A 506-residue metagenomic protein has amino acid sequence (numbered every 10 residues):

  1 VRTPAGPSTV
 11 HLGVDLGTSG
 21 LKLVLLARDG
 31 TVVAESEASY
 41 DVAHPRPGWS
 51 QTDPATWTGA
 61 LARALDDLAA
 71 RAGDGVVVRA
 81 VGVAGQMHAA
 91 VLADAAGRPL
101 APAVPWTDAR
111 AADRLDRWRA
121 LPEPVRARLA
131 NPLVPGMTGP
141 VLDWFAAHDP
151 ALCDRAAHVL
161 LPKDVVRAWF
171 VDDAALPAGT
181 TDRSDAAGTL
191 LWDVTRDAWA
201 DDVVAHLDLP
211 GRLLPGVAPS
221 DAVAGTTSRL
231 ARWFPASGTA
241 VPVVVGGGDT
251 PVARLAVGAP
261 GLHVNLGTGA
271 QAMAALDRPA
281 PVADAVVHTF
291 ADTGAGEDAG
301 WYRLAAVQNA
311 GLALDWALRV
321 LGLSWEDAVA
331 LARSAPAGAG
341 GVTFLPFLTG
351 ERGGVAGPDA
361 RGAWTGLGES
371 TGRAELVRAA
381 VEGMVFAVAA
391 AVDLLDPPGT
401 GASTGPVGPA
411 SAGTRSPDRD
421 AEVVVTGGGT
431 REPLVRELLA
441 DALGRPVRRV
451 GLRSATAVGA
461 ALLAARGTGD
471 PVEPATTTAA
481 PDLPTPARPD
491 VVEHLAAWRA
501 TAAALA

Functional and structural regions predicted by a protein language model:
V1-P102, A127, P215, A231-R232 (+5 more regions): N-terminal glycine/serine-rich phosphate-binding loop of ATP-dependent small-molecule kinases, especially carbohydrate
R2, L12-G13, R119-M137, D143-A178 (+6 more regions): Active-site core segments that coordinate phosphate-bearing ligands/cofactors across diverse enzyme families
L16, P54, A95, A109 (+5 more regions): Generic detector of well-ordered alpha-helical packing
A38, V104-A111, T268-A270, G451-A455: Short, acidic/turn-prone active-site loops that include or flank metal/cofactor- and phosphate-binding residues
D41-Q51, V125, T180-A187, G368-E375: Gly-rich Lys/Arg/Thr-decorated short loops/hinges at beta-loop-alpha junctions or inter-strand turns that position
A72-W106, P132-T138, H158, R167-D193 (+2 more regions): Short beta-strand-loop/turn "lid" adjacent to the catalytic site in phosphate-handling enzymes
V104, D108-A120, A461-L462: Short alpha-helix plus adjacent loop in nuclease-associated cores
H206-L213: A structural motif corresponding to the C-terminal end of an alpha-helix and its immediate exit/capping segment
